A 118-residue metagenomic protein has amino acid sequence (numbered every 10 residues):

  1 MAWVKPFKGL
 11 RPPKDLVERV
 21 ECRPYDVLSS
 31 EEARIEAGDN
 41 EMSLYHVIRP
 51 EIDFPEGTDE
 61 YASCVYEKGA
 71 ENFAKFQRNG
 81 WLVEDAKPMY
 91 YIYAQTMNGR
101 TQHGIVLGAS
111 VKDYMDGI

Functional and structural regions predicted by a protein language model:
M1-G117: A cross-family signal for N-terminal binding/gating loops and helix N-caps that shape access to the active site
